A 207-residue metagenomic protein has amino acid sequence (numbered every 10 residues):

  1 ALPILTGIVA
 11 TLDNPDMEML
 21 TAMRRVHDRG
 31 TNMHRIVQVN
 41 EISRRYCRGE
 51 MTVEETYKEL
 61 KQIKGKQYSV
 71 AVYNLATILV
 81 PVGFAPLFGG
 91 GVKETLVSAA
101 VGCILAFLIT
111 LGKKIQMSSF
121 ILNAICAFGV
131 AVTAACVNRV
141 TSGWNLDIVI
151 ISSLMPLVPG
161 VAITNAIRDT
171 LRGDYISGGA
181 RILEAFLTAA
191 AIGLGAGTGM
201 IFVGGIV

Functional and structural regions predicted by a protein language model:
T11-Q38: Active-site cofactor/substrate anionic-group-binding motifs, chiefly glycine- and Lys/Arg-rich phosphate-binding loops
M33-Q62: Extended, hydrophilic extramembrane loops/domains of integral membrane proteins
R44-C47, K61, F88, G112-K113 (+4 more regions): Signal for well-folded cores of large energy- and translation-related assemblies
Y57-K66, Y175-S177: Cytosolic juxtamembrane amphipathic/interface segments immediately preceding and feeding into a transmembrane helix
Q67-W144: Core alpha-helical transmembrane segments of integral membrane proteins
R139-V207: Generic detector of multi-pass transmembrane helix bundles and their immediately adjacent loops in polytopic membrane
